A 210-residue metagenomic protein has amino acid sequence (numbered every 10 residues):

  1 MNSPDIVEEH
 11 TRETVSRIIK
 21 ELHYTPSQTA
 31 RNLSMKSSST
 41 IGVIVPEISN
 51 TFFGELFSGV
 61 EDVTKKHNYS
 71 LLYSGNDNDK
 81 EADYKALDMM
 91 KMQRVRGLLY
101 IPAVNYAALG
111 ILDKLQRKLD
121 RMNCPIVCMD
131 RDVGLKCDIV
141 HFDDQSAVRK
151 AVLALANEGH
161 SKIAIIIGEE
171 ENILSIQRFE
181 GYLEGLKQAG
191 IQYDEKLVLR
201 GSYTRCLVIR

Functional and structural regions predicted by a protein language model:
M1-S39, I126: N-terminal helix-turn-helix DNA-binding module of bacterial transcription factors
E13, R17-L22, D62-S70, D88-R94 (+1 more regions): Bacterial carbohydrate/catabolite-sensing allosteric modules
K36-S49, H67-Y69: Interdomain hinge and pocket-entrance segments immediately C-terminal to HTH DNA-binding domains
V43, L72-G75, Y100, I165: Short catalytic-loop micro-motif centered on adjacent basic/acidic residues
V45-E61: N-terminal winged-helix
N76, A103, D130-D132: Histidine-centered beta-alpha loop that forms part of the nucleotide-sugar donor binding/catalytic region in diverse
E81-K85: Conserved ATP-dependent adenylate/AMP-binding module captured primarily in the ANL superfamily
R96-L98: Short, Asp-centered acidic motifs that coordinate Mg2+ and/or phosphate in catalytic or ligand-binding sites
